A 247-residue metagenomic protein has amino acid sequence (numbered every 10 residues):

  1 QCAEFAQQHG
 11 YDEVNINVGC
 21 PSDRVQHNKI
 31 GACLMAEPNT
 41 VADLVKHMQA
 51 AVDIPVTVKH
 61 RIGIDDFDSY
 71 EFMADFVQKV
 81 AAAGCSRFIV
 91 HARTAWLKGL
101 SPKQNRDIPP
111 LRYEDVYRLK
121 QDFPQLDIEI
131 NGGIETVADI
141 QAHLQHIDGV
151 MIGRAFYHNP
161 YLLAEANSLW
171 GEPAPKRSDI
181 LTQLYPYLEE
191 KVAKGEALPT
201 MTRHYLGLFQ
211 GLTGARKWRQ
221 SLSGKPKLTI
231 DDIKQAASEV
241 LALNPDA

Functional and structural regions predicted by a protein language model:
Q1-T57, D65-S69, G214: Active-site beta->alpha loop and helix N-cap motifs at the rims of alpha/beta catalytic domains
D12-S22, A82-A95, I152-F156: Non-cysteine beta-strand/loop elements that form the S-adenosyl-L-methionine
N17-G19, T57-R61, I89-H91, E129-N131: A cross-family glycoside hydrolase active-site/sugar-binding cleft signature
D23-T40, Y70-E71, G99-R112, W170-P173: Glycine-rich tight-turn/loop motif centered on a GG-T
C33, E37, K59, N105-I108 (+2 more regions): Glycine- and other small-residue-rich loops at beta-strand/loop junctions that grip anionic moieties
T40, R61-I64, R93-W96: Short acidic/polar capping segments at secondary-structure boundaries
D43-K46, A51-D53, I64-D66, Y70-R87 (+2 more regions): Alpha/beta catalytic cores of nucleotide-metabolism and tRNA/nucleoside-modifying enzymes
A92-S101, R106-Y117, I130-G132: Active-site loop segments of alpha/beta catalytic cores
